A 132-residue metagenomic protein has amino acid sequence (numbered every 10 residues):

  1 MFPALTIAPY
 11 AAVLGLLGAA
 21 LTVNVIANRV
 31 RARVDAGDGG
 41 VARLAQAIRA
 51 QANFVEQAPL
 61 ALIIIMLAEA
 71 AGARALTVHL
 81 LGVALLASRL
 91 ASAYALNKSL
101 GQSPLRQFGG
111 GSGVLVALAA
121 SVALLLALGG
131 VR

Functional and structural regions predicted by a protein language model:
P3-L21, E69: Alpha-helical transmembrane segments
Y10-V13, I48-A52, L81-A84, G109-S112: Physicochemical signature of membrane-embedded alpha-helices that form the seven-helix bundle of GPCRs, emphasizing
L14-R31, L86-A95: Transmembrane alpha-helical segments that form the membrane-embedded catalytic/substrate-channel core of multi-pass
V23-R49: Cytosolic, membrane-interface loops and tails of multi-pass inner-membrane proteins
N53-I65, A117-L118: Core segments of transmembrane alpha-helices that mediate helix-helix packing or line hydrophobic substrate/ligand
L62-I64, A68-N97: Mid-chain, well-packed structural core segment of small domains
A91-L118: Interfacial loop-to-transmembrane junctions
S121-R132: Juxtamembrane boundary at the C-terminal end of a transmembrane helix
